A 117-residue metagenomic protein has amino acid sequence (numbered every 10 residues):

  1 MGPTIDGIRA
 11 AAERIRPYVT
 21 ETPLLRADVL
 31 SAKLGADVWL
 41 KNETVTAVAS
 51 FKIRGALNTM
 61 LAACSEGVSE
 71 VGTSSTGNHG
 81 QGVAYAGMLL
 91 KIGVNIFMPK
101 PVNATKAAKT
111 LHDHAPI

Functional and structural regions predicted by a protein language model:
M1-I117: PLP-dependent amino-acid enzyme catalytic core
